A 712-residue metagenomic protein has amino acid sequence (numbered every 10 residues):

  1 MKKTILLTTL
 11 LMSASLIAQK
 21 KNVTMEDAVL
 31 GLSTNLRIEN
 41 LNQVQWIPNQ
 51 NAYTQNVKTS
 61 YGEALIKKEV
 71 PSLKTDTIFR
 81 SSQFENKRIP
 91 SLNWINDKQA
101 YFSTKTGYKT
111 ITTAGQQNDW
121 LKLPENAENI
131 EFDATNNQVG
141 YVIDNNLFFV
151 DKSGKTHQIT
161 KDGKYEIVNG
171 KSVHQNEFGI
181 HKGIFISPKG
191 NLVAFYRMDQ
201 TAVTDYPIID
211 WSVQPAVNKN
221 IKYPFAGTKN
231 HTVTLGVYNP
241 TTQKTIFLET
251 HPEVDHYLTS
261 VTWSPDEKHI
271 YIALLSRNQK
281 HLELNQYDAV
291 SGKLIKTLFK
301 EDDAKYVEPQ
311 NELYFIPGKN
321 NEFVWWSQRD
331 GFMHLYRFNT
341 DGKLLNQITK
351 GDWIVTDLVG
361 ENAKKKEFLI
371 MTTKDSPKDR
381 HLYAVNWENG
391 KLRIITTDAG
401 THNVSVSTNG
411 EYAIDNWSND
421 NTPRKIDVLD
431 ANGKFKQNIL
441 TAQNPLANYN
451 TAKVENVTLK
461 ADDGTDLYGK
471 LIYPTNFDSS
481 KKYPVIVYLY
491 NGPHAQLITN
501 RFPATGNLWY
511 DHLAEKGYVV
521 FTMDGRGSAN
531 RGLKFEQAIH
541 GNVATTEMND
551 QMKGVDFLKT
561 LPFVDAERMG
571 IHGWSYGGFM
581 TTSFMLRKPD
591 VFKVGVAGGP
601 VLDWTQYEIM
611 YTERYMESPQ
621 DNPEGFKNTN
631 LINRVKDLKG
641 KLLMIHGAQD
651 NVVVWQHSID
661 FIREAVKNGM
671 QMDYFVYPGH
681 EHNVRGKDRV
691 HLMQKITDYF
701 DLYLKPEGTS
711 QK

Functional and structural regions predicted by a protein language model:
T4-S13: Sec-dependent N-terminal signal peptides
L6-L7, A384, N530, M693: General helical structural elements
L7-T8, A18-I394, A399-Y412, D420-T422 (+2 more regions): Beta-propeller folds
L11-M12, L32, Y611, Y703: Alpha-helix boundary/capping residues
S13-A14, A100, G140, A194 (+8 more regions): Small side chains
L16-I17, T522: General helical secondary-structure elements
T204-D205, E267, N403-K712: Serine-hydrolase catalytic core recognition
